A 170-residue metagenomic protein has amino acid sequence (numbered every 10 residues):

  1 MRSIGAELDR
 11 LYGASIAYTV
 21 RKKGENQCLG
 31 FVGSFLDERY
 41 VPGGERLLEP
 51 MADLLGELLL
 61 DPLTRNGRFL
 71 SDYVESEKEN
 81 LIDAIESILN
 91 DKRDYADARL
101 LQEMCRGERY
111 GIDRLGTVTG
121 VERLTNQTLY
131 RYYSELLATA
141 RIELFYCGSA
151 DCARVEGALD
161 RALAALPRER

Functional and structural regions predicted by a protein language model:
S3-R170: Charge-rich, well-structured scaffold segments of protease-associated domains
